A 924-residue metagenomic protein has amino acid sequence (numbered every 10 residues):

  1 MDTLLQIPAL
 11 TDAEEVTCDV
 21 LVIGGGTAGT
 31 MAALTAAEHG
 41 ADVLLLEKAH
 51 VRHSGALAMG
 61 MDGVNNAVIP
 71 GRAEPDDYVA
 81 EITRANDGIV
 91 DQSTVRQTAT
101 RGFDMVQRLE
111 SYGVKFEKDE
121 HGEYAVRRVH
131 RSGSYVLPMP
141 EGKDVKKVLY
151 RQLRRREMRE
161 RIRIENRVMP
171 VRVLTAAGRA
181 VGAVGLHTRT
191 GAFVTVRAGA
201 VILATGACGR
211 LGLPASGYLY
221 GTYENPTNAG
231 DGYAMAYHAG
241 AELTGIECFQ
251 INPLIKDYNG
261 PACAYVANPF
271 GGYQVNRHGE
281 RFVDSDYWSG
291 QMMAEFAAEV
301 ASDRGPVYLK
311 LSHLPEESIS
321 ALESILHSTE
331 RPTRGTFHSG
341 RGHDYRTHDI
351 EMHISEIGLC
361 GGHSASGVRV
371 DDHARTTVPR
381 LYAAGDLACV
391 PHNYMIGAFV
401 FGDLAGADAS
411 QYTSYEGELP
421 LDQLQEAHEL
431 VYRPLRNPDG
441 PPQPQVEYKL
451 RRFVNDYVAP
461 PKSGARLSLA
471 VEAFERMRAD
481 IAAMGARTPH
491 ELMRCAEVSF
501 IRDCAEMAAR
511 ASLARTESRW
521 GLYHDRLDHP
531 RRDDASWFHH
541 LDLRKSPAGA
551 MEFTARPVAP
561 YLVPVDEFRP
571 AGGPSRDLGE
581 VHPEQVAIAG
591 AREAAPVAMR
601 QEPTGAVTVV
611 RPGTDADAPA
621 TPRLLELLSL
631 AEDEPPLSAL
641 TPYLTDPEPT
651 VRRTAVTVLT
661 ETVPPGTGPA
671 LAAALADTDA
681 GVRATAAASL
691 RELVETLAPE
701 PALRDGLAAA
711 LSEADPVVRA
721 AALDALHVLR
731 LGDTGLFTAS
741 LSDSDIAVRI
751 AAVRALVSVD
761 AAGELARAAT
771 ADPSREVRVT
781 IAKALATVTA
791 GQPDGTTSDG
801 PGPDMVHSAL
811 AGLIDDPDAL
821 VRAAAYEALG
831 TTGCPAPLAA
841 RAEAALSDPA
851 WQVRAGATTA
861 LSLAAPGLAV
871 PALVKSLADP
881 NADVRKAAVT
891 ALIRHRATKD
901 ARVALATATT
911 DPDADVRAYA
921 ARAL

Functional and structural regions predicted by a protein language model:
M1-D19: Extreme N-terminal leader/targeting segments of oxidoreductases
V16-C18, G191-A200: Core beta-strand elements of the Rossmann-like FAD/NAD(P) dinucleotide-binding domain in flavoenzyme oxidoreductases
H39-A58: Glycine-rich FAD pyrophosphate-binding loop
S111-V171, G245-Y394, P460-P603: Mobile, glycine/GP-rich and aromatic-enriched active-site lid/loop segments adjacent to catalytic centers
L203-P261, M395-D408: Glycine-rich loop(s) and the adjacent beta-strand/alpha-helix scaffold that form part
S414-E491: Long, amphipathic alpha-helical stalk/connector segments used for oligomerization, subunit docking, or mechanical
G605-P612, D633-Y643, P664-A676, E695-A710 (+6 more regions): Amphipathic alpha-helical scaffolding segments comprising HEAT/armadillo-like alpha-solenoid repeats
D617-A620, P649-T650, A680-G681, P716-V717 (+6 more regions): Alpha-helix N-cap/helix-start positions at coil->helix boundaries
